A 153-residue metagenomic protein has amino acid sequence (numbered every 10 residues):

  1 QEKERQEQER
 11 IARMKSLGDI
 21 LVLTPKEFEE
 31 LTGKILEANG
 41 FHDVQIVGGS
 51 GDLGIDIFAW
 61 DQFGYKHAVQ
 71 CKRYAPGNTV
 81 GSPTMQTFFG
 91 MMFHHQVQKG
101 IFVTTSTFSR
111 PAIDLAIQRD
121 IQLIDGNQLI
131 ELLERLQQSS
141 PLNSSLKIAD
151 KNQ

Functional and structural regions predicted by a protein language model:
Q1-Q153: Mixed-charge (Asp/Glu-Lys/Arg
